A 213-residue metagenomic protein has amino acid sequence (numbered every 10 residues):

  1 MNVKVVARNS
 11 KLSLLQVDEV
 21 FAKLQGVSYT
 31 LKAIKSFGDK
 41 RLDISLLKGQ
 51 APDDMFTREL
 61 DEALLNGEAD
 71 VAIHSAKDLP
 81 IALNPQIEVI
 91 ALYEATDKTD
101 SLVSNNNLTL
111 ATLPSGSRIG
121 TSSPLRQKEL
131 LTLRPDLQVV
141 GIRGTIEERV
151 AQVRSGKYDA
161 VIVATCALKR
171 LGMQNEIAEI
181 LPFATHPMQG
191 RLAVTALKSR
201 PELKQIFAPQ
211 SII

Functional and structural regions predicted by a protein language model:
M1-Q50, K128, T132-I213: Small-molecule-sensing regulatory modules
D43-V71: Short, structured active-site "lid" loops
E59-L60, T109, E148-R149: Short acidic active-site motifs
A69-I73, D159-A160: Short, Asp-centered acidic motifs that coordinate Mg2+ and/or phosphate in catalytic or ligand-binding sites
A76-K77, P85-L137, L192, L197-P201: A conserved helix-loop-strand patch within extracytoplasmic ligand-binding domains of the periplasmic binding
A76-L79, C166-L168: Short glycine-rich anion-binding loops that position phosphate/pyrophosphate groups of nucleotides and phosphorylated
